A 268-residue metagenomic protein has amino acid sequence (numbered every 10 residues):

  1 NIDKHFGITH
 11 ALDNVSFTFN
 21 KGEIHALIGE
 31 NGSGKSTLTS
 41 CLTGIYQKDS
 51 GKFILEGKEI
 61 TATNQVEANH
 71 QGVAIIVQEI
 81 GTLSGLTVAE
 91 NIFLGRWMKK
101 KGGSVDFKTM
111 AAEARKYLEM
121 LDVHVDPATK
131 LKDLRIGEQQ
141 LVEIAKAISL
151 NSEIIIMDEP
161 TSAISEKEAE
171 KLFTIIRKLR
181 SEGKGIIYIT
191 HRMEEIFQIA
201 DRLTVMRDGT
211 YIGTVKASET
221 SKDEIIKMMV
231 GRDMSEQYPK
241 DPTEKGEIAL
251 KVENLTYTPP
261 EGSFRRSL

Functional and structural regions predicted by a protein language model:
I2-L268: Glycine-rich phosphate-binding loops of nucleotide-dependent enzymes
